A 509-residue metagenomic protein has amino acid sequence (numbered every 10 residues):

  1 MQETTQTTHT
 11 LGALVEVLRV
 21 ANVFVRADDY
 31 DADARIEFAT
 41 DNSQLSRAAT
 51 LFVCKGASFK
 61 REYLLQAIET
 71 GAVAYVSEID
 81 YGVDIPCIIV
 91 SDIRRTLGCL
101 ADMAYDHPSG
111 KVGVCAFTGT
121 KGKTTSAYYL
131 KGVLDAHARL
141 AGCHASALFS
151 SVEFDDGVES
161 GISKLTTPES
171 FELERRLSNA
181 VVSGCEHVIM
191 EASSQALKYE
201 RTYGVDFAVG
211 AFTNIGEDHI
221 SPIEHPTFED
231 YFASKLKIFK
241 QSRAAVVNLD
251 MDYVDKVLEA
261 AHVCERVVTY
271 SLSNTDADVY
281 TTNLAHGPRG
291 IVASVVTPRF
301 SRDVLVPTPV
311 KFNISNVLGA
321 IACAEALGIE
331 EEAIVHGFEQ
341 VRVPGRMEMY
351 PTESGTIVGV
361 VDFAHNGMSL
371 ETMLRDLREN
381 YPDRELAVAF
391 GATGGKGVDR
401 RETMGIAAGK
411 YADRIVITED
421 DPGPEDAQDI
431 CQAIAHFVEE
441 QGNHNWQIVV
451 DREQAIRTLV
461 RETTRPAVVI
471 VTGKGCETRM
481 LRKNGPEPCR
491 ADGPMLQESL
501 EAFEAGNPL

Functional and structural regions predicted by a protein language model:
M1-C99, M103, A285, P309 (+3 more regions): N-terminal leader/targeting and accessory segments in enzymes
M1-V23, A48, A57, G319-E331 (+3 more regions): ATP-dependent carboxylate-amine ligase
R35-I36, A48-A49, A72, D84-I85 (+5 more regions): Short, well-ordered alpha-helix to beta-strand connector turns
R61-L65, D84-C87, C99, A127 (+8 more regions): Short glycine-/acidic-enriched loop or helix-start segments at secondary-structure transitions that form or flank
S77, S91, S150, A192 (+4 more regions): Short loop/edge segments at beta-strand edges and connector loops that shape dinucleotide/nucleotide cofactor-binding
I79-D80, S151-V152, I215, L272 (+3 more regions): Short, ordered loop/turn segments at secondary-structure junctions
Y81-D84, V182-S183, K198, V209-G359 (+1 more regions): Acidic, Mg2+-coordinating active-site environments of NTP-dependent enzymes
L97-L249, Y253-R266, Y381, G506-N507: Phosphate-binding loop of NTP-binding sites
